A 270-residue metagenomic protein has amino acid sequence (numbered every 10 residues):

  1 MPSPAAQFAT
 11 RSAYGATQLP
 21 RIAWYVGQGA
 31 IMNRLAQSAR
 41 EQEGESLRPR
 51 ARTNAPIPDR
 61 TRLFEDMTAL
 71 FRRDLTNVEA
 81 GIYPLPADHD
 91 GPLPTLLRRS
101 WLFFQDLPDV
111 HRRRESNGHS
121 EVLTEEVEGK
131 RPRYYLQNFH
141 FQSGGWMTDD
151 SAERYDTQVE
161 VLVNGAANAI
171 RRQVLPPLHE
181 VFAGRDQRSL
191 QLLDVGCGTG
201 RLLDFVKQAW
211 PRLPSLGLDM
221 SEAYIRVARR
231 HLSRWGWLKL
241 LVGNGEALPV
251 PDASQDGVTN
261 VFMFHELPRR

Functional and structural regions predicted by a protein language model:
M1-G15, L19: Non-catalytic protein-protein interaction scaffold segments in large eukaryotic complex-forming proteins
S3-A9, L35, R40-Q42, V195: Extended, compositionally simple fibrous regions characteristic of intermediate-filament-like scaffolds
A16-I22, V26-G145: N-terminal auxiliary segments of SAM/dcSAM-dependent transferases
R154, G165-R188: Conserved alpha-helix/loop element of class I SAM-dependent methyltransferases that forms part of the SAM/SAH-binding
L193, T199-A247: Class I SAM-dependent methyltransferase SAM/SAH-binding core
E246-V258: A short acidic, Gly/Pro-enriched loop at the edge of an enzyme's catalytic core that lines a small-molecule cofactor
V261-F264: Residues lining the SAM
L267-R270: A short, conserved alpha-helix within the catalytic core of class I
